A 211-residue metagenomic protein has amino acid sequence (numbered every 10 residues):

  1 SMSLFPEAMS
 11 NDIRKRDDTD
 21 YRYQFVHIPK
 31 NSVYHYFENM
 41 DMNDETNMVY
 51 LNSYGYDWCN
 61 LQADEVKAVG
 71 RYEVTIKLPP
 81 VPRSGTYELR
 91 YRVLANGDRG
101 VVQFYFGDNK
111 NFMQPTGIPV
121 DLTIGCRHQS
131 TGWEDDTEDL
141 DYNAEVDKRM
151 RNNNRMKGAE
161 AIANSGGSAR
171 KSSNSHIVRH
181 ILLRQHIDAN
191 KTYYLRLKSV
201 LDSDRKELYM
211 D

Functional and structural regions predicted by a protein language model:
S1-D211: Extracytoplasmic
